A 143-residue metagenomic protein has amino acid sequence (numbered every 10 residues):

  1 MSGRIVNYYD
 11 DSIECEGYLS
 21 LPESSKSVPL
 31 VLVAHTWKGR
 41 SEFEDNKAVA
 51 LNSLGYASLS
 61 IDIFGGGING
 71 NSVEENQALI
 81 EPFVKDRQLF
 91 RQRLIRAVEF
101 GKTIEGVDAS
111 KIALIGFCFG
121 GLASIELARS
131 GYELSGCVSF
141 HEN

Functional and structural regions predicted by a protein language model:
I5-G106: Serine-hydrolase catalytic machinery in alpha/beta-hydrolase-like enzymes
L94-N143: Primarily recognizes the serine-hydrolase "nucleophile elbow" in alpha/beta-hydrolase and SGNH/GDSL folds
